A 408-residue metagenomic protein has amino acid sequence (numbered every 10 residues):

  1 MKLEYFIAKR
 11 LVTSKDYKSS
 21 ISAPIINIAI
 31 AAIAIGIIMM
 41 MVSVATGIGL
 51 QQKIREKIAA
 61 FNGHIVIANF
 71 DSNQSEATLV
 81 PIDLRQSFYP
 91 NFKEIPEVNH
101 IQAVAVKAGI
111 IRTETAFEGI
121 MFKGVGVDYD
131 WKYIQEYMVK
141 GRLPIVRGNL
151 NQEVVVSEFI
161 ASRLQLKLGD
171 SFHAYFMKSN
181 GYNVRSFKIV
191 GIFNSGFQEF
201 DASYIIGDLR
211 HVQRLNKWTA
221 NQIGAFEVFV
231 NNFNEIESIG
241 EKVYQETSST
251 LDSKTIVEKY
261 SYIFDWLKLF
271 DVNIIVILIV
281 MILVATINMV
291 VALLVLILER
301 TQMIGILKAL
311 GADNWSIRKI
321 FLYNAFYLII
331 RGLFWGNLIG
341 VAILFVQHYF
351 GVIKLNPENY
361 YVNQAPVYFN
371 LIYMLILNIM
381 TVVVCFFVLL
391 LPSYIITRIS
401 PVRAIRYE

Functional and structural regions predicted by a protein language model:
M1-I37: N-terminal Sec/SRP start-transfer signal
K18-N27, N232-I287, L296-L298: Peri-transmembrane interface segments
I38, A45-M121, V146-N149, Q245: Hydrophobic, regular-secondary-structure patches
M40-I48, D271-A309, I317-I320, P392-S393: A hydrophobic alpha-helix feature that marks transmembrane segments and, especially, their cytosolic C-terminal ends
P90-K188, H211-N216: Short acidic/glycine-enriched loop/turn elements at secondary-structure junctions
L166-L251: Basic-flanked hydrophobic alpha-helices used for secretion and membrane insertion
L294-L296, M303-H348: Transmembrane alpha-helical interface segments in multi-pass membrane proteins
K319, R331-L377, L390-R398: Short helix-loop junctions at transmembrane helix boundaries
